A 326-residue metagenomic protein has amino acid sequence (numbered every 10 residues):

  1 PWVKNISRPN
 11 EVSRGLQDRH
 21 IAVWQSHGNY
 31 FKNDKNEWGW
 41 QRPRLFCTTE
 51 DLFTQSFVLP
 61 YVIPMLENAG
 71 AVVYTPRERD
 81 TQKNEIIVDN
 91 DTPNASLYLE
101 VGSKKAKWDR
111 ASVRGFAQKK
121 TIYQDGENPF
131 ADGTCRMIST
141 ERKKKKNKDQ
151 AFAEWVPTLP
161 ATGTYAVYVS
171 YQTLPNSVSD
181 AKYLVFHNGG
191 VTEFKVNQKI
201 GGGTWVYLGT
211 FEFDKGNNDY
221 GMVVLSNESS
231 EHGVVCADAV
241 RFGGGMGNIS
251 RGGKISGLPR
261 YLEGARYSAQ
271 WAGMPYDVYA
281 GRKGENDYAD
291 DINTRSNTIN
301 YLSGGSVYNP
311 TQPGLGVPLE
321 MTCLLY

Functional and structural regions predicted by a protein language model:
P1-G39, P76, A237-L258: Non-catalytic propeptide/linker segments at domain boundaries
Y74-E85, Y261-T311: Functional beta-strand-loop-alpha-helix junction segments that form "active/interaction loops" within catalytic
G133-L159: Short beta-strands within extracellular/lumenal beta-sheet-rich domains
A151-P175: A short beta-strand element within beta-rich, extracytoplasmic domains of secreted/secretory-pathway proteins
T173-T192: Short, surface-exposed beta-strand/strand-loop-strand elements in extracellular ectodomains
N188-N217: Extracellular carbohydrate recognition and processing domains and analogous Trp-centered ligand-binding platforms
V223-V234: Short beta-strand-plus-loop segments that form exposed binding edges in beta-rich domains
Y326: Conserved small/polar residues in nucleotide/adenosyl-binding loops
